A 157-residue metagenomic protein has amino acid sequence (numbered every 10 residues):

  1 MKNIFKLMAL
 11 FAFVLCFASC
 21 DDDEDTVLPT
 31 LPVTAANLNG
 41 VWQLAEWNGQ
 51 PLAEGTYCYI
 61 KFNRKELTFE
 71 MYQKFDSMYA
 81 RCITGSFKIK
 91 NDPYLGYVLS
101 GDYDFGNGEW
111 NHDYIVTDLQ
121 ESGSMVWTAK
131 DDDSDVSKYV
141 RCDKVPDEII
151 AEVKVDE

Functional and structural regions predicted by a protein language model:
K2-L10: Sec-dependent signal peptide recognition, specifically the positively charged N-region followed immediately by
L15-S19: C-terminal motif of bacterial Sec signal peptides marking the signal peptidase cleavage site
D21-E24: Bacterial signal peptide processing site
T26-Q43, E157: N-terminal helix-cap/turn-to-beta initiation motif at the start of protein domains
N39-L67, D102-W110: Short, solvent-exposed loop/hinge segments that bridge or flank secondary-structure elements
L52-V98: N-terminal glycine/threonine-rich, aromatic-flanked beta-hairpin/loop signature
C82-D92, T128-E157: Edge beta-strand at a domain terminus
L95-D118: An anionic, turn-rich surface loop/hairpin at beta-sheet edges that serves as a generic interaction/coordination patch
